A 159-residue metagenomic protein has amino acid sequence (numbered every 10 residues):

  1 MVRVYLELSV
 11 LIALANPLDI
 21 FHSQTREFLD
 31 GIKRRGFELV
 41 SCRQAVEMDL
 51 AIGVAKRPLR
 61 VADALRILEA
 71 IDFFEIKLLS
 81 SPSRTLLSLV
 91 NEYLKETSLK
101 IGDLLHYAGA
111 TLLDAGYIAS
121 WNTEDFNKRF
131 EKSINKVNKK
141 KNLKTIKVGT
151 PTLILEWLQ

Functional and structural regions predicted by a protein language model:
M1-R3, L112-Q159: Acidic, PIN/NYN-like endoribonuclease modules and their adjacent C-terminal/linker elements
M1-S23: Metal-dependent nucleic-acid phosphoesterase active-site entry motif
R3-L6, S23-P58, L78-S81, P151-T152: PIN/NYN-family metal-dependent endoribonuclease catalytic core
L11, V46-E47, D125: Short, solvent-exposed loop/turn segments at secondary-structure junctions
A15, V54, F130: Short, flexible helix/strand-to-coil boundary loops that buttress conserved ligand/catalytic motifs in alpha/beta
D30-I32, L68-D72, K136-I146: Short, conserved catalytic or adaptor-binding loops enriched in Gly and charged residues
R43-N91, H106: Domain-scale selection of a single, long terminal region that carries the protein's primary operational module
I76-R129: Active-site neighborhoods of divalent-metal-dependent phosphate/nucleic-acid chemistry enzymes
